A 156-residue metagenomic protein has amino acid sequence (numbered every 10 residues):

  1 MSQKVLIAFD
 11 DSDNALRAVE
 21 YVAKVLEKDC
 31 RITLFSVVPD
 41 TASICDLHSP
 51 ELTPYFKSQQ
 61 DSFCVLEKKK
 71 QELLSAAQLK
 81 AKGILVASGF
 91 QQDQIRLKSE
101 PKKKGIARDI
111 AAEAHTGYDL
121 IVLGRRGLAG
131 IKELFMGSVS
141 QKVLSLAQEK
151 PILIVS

Functional and structural regions predicted by a protein language model:
S2-C64, S88: Small/aliphatic-rich secondary-structure junction motif
V5, V22, L85, I110 (+2 more regions): Hydrophobic structural packing positions in well-ordered secondary structure
A15-A18, I106-A107, M136: Amphipathic coiled-coil/heptad-repeat helices and related helical stalk/stem segments that mediate oligomerization
C30, D93, K150-P151: A structural micro-motif
T33-F35, R96-E100, L153: General small-molecule cofactor/ligand-binding pocket signal
V37-T41, V65-L79, G83-I84: Redox- and metal-dependent alpha/beta enzyme cores, enriched for Fe-S-associated oxidoreductases and cofactor-handling
L73, L79, G83-L120: Structural beta-alpha unit
A111-S156: Gly/Ser-rich helix-loop-strand patches that form or flank binding pockets for ribonucleotide-derived cofactors
